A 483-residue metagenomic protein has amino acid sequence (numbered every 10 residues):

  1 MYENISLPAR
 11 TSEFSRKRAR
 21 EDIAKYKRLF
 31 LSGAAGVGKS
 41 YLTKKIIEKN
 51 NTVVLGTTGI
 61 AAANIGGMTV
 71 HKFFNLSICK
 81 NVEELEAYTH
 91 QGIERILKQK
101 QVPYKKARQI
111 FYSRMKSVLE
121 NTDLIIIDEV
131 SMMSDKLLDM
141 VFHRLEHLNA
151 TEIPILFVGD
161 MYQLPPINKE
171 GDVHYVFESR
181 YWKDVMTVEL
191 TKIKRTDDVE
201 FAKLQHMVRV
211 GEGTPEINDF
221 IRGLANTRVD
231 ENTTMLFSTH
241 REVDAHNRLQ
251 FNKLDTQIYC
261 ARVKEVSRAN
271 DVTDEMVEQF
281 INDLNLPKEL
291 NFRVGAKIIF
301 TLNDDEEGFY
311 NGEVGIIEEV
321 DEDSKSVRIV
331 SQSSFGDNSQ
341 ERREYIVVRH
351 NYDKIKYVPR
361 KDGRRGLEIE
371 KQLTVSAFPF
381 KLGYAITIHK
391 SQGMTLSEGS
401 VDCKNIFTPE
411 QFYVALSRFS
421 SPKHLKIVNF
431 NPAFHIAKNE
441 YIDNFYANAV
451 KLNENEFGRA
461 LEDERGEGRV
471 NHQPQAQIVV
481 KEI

Functional and structural regions predicted by a protein language model:
M1-I483: Conserved ATP-binding/catalytic motifs of P-loop helicase motor domains
